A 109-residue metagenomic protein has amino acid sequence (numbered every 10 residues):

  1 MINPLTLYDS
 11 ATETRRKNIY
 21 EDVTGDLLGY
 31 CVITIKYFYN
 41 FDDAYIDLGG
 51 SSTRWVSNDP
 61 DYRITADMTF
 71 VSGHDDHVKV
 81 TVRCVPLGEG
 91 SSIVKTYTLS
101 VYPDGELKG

Functional and structural regions predicted by a protein language model:
I2-G109: Mature secreted bioactive peptide module from preproproteins
